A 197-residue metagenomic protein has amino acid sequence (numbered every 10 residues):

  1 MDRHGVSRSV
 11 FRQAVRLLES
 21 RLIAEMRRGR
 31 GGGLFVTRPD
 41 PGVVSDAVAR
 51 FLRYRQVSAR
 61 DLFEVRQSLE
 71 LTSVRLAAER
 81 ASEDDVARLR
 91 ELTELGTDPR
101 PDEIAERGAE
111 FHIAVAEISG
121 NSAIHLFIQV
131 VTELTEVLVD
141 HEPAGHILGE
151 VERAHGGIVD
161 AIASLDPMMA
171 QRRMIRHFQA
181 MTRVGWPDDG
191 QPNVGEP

Functional and structural regions predicted by a protein language model:
M1-L69, P192-G195: Short linear motifs at protein or domain termini
V65-A81, A109-I147: Hydrophobic, amphipathic alpha-helical faces that serve as interaction scaffolds
D85-D98: Amphipathic alpha-helical segments enriched in hydrophobic/aromatic residues interleaved with Lys/Arg
V86, I104, I124, A170-Q171: Solenoid-repeat scaffolds in large eukaryotic assemblies
H112, V130-P197: C-terminal all-alpha effector/ligand-binding and dimerization domain of prokaryotic HTH-type transcriptional repressors
